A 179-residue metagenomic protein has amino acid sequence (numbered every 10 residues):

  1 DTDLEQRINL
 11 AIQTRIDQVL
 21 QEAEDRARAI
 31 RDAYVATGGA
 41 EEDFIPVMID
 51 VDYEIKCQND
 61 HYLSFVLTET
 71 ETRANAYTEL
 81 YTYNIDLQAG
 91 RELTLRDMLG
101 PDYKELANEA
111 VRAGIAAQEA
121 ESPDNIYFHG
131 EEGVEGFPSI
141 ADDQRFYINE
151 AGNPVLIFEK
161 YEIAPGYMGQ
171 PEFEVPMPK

Functional and structural regions predicted by a protein language model:
D1-K179: Compositionally biased intrinsically disordered regions enriched in Thr/Gly
